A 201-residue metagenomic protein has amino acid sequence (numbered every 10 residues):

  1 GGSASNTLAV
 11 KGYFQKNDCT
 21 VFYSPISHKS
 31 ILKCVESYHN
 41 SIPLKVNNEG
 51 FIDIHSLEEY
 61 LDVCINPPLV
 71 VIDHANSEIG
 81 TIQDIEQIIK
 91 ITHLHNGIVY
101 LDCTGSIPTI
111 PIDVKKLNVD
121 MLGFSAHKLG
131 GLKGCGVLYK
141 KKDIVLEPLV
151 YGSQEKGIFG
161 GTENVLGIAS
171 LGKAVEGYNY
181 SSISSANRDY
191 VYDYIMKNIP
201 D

Functional and structural regions predicted by a protein language model:
G1-D201: Pyridoxal 5′-phosphate
